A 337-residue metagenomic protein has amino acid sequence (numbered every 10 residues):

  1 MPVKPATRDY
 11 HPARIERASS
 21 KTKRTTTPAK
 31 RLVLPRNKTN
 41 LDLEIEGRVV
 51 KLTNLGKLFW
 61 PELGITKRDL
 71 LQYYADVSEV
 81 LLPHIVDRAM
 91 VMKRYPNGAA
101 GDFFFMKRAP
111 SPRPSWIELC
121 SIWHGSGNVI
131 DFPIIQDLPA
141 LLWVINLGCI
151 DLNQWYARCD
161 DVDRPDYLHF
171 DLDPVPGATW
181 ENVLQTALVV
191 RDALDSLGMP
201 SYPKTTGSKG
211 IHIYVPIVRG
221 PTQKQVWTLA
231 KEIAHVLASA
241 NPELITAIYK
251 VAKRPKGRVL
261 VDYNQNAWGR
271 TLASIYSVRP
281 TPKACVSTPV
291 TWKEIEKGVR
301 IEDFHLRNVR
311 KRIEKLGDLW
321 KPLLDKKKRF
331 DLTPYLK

Functional and structural regions predicted by a protein language model:
M1-I65, D69-L71, L82, V86-D87 (+3 more regions): C-terminal accessory nucleic-acid interaction domains of nucleic acid-metabolism proteins
L34-I145: Charge-rich, low-complexity segments
K51-G56, K209-V215: Short acidic (Asp/Glu) and glycine-rich catalytic loops that position anionic groups and cofactors
D76, Q185-V190, T228, E232-V236: Long, highly charged amphipathic alpha-helices
M92-Y95, S201-G207, I248-A252: Short beta-strand
D131-T206, P216-Q225: Signature for HUH/AEP ssDNA processing cores
H212-V218, V259-Y263: A short beta-strand motif that forms the metal-chelation/ATP-contact edge of phosphoryl-transfer active sites
